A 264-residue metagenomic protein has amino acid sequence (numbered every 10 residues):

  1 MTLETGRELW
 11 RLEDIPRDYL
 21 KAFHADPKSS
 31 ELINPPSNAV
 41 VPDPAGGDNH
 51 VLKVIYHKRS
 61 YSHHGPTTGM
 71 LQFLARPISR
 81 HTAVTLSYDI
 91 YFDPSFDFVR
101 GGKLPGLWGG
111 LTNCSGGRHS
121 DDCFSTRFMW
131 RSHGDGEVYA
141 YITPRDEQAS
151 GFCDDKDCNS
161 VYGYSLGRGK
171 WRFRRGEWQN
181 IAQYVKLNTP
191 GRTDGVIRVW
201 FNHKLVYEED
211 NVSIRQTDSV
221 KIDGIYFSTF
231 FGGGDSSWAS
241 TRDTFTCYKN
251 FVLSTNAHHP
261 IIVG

Functional and structural regions predicted by a protein language model:
M1-Q179, Q183-G264: Low-complexity, Ser/Thr/Pro/Gly-rich disordered linker/stalk regions
